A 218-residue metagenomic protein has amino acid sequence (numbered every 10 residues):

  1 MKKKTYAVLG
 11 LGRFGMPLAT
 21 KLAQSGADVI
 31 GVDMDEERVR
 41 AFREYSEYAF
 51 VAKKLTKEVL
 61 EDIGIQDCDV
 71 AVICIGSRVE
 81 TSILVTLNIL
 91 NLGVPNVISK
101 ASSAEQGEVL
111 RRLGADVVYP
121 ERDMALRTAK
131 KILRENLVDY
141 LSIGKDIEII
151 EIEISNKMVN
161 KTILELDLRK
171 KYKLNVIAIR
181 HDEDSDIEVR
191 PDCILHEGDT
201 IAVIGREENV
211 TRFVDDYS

Functional and structural regions predicted by a protein language model:
M1-S218: Cytosolic regulatory regions of ion transport systems
